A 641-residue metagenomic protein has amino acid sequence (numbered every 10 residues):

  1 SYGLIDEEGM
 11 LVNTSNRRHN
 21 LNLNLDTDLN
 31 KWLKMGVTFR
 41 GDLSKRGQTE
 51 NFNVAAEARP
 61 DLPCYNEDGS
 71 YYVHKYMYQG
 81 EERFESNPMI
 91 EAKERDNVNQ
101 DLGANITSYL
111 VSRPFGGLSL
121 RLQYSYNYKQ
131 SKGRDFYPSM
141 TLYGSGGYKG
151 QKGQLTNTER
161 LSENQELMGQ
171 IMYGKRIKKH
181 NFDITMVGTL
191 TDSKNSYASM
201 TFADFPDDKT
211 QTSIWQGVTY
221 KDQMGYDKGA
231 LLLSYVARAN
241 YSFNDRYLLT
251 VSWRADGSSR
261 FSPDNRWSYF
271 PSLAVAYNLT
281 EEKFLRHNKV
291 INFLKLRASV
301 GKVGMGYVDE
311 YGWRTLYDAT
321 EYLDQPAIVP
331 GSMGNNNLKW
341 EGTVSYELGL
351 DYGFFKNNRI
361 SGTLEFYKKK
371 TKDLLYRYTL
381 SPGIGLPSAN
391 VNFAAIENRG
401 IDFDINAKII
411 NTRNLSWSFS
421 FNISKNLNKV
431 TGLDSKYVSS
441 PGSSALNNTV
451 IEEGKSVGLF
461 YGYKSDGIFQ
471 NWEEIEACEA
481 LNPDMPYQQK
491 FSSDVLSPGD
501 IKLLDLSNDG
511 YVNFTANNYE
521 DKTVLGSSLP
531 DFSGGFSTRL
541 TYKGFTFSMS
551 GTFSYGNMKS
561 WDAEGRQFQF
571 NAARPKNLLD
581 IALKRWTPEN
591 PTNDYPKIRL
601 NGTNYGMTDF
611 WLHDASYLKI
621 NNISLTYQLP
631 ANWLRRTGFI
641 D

Functional and structural regions predicted by a protein language model:
S1-N16, G47-N51: Periplasmic-side early beta-strands and strand-to-turn transitions of outer-membrane beta-barrels
R18, N24-L33, T38-L43, E81-Y137 (+3 more regions): Extracellular/periplasmic, surface-exposed regions of secreted and cell-surface proteins
V54-M89: Acidic, glycine-rich flexible loop segments
C64, P138-Q154, A319-P330, L380-A389 (+1 more regions): Solvent-exposed loop segments that connect transmembrane elements
S258, S554-F639: Extracytoplasmic gating/loop element in the C-terminal half of outer-membrane beta-barrel translocons and assembly
V391, K408-G526: Conserved small-residue
F393-E397, S439-F460, Y519, L525-R539 (+3 more regions): C-terminal extracellular loops and terminal segments of Gram-negative outer membrane beta-barrel proteins
L525-W561: Glycine-rich, aromatic-lined ligand/substrate-binding cores of catalytic and carbohydrate-binding domains
